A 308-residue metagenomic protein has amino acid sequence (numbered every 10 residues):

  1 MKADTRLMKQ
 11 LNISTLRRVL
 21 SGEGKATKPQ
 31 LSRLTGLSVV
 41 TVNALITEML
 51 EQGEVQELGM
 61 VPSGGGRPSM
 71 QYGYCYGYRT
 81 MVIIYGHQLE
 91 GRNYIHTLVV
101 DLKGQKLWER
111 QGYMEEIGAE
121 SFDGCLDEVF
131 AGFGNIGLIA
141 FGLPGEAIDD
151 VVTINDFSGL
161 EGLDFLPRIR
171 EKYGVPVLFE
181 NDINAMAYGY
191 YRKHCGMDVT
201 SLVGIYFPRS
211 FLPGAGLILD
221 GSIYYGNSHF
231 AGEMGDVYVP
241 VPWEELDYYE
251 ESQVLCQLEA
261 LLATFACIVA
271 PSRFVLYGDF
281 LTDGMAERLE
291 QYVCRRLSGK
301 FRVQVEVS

Functional and structural regions predicted by a protein language model:
M1-R67, Q71-R110, I117-E128, G132-N135 (+1 more regions): ATP-binding/phosphotransfer module of carbohydrate and carboxylate kinases, centering on a glycine-rich
L31, L107-V199, M285-R296: Glycine-rich phosphate-binding loop and adjoining helix at the ATP-binding site of ATP-dependent phosphoryl-transfer
L58, A147-D150, L219, A231 (+2 more regions): Basic, gly/Ser/Thr/Pro-rich low-complexity segments located predominantly at protein N termini
M81, I95, V152, L212-P213: Hydrophobic residues embedded in beta-strands of well-ordered beta-sheets
M81-Y85, I136-A140, L202-Y206, G214: Short glycine-aspartate micro-motif
L89-R92, E146-I148, L212-G214: Short, acidic Gly/Pro/Ser/Thr-rich loop/turn segments
E109, K172-C267: Glycine/GP-enriched mid-protein hinge/lid loop-to-helix segment characteristic of carbohydrate kinases
L143, I205-R209, G278-D279: Short secondary-structure boundary segments
